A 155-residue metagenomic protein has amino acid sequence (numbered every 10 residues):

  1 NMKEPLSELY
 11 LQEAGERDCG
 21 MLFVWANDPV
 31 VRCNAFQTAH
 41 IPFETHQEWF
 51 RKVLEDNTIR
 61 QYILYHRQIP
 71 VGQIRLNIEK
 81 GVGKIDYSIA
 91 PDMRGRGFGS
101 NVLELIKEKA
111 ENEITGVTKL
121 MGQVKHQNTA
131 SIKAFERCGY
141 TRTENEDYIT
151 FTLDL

Functional and structural regions predicted by a protein language model:
M2-M21, W25-A26, Q61, Y65-L155: Acyl-donor (CoA/ACP) binding surface of acyl/acetyltransferases
E16-F23, F43, Q47, R51: An amphipathic alpha-helix signature
A26, A35, V53-L54: Hydrophobic residues in alpha-helical segments
V30-E48: Conserved GNAT-fold acetyl-CoA-binding loop/helix
R51-I63: A short helix-loop-beta-strand connector motif used in the catalytic cores of GNAT acetyltransferases and, in some
